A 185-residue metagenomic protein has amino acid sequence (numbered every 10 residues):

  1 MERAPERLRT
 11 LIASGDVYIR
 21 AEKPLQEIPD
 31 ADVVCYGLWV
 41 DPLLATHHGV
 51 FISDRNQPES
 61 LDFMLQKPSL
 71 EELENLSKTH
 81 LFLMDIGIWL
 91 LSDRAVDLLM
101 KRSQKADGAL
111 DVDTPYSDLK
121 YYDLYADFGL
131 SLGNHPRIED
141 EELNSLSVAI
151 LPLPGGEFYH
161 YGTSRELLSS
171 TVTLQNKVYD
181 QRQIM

Functional and structural regions predicted by a protein language model:
M1-Q57: Conserved beta-loop-beta/alpha segment of the NTase-like Rossmann-fold superfamily that binds/positions NTPs
V17-R20, P24, D32-L43, K67-N75 (+1 more regions): Left-handed beta-helix
G49, D62, L81, Y159: Flexible, active-site-adjacent loop/turn segments at secondary-structure boundaries
N56-E71: Short, well-ordered strand-loop elements centered on a beta-strand within folded domains, enriched for acidic residues
